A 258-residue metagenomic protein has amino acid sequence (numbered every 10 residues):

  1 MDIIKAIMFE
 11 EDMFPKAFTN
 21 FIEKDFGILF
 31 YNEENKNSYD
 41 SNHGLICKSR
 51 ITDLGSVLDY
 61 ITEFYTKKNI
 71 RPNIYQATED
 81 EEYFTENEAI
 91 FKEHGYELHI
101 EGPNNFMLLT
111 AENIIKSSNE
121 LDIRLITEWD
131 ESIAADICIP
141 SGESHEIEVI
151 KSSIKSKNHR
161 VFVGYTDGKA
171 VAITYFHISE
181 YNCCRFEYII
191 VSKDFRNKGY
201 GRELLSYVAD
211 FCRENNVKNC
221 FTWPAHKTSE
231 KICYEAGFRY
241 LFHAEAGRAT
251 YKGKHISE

Functional and structural regions predicted by a protein language model:
M1-E11, I46, G102-N104, E112-E148 (+2 more regions): Short amphipathic alpha-helix that is part of the acyltransferase structural core
M1-F64, K68, Y83: N-terminal charged segments
M13-N20, I70, Y83, S152-V163 (+1 more regions): A short helix-loop-beta-strand connector motif used in the catalytic cores of GNAT acetyltransferases and, in some
L54-L121, T127, T222, S229 (+1 more regions): Acyl-donor-binding surface of acyltransferase catalytic domains
L54-T62, V191, N197-D210, E214: Conserved acetyl-CoA-binding loop-helix of GNAT-fold acetyltransferases
F91, I232-F238: Conserved active-site tyrosine of GNAT-family acetyltransferases
I100, A170-A172, F242: A structural microfeature
E143-K193: A conserved beta-strand-loop-helix scaffold within acyl/acetyltransferase catalytic domains
